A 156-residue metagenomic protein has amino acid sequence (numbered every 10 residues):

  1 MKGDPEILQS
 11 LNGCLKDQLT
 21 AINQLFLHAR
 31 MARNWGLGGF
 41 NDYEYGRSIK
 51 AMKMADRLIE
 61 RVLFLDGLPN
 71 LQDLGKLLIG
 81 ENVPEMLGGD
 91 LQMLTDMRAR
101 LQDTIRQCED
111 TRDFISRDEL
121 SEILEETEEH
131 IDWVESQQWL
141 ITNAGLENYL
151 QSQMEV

Functional and structural regions predicted by a protein language model:
M1-V156: Iron-associated oxidoreductase/ferritin-like identity signal
